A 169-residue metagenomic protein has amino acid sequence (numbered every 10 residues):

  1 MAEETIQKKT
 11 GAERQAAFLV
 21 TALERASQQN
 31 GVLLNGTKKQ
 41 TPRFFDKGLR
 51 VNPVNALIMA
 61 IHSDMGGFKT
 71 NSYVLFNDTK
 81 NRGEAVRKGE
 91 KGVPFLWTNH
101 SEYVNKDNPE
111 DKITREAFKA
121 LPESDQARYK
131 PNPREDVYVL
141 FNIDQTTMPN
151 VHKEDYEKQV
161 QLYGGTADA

Functional and structural regions predicted by a protein language model:
M1-A169: N-terminal accessory/interface modules of nucleic-acid-binding and processing proteins
